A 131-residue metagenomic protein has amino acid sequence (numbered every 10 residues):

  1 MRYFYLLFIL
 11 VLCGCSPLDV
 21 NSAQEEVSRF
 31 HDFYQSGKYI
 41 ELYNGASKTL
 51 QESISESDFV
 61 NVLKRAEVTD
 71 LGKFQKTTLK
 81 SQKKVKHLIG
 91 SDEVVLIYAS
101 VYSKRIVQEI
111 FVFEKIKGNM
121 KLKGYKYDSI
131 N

Functional and structural regions predicted by a protein language model:
M1-I9: Sec-dependent signal peptide recognition, specifically the positively charged N-region followed immediately by
V11-G14: C-terminal motif of bacterial Sec signal peptides marking the signal peptidase cleavage site
S16-D19: Bacterial signal peptide processing site
A23-G45, T69-D70: Post-signal peptide N-terminal segment of mature Sec-exported envelope proteins
S28-R29, S47-Q51, I97: Second-shell loop/turn segments in exported
I40-D92: Short solvent-exposed beta->alpha transition segments
K80-N131: Exposed beta-sheet edge and beta->alpha loop/turn motif
